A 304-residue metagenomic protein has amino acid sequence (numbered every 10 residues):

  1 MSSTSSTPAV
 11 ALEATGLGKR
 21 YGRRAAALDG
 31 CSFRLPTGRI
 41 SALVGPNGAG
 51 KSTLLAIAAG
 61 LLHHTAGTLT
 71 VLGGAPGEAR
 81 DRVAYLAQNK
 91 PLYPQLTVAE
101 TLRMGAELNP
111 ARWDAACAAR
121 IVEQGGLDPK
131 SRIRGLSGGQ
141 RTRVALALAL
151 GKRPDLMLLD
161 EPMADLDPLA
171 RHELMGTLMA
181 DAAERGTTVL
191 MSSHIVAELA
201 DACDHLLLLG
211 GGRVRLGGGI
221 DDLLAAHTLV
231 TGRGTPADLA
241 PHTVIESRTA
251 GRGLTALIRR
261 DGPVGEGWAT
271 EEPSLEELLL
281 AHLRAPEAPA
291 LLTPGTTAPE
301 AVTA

Functional and structural regions predicted by a protein language model:
M1-G38, A42: A short, flexible loop at the N-terminus of ABC-type nucleotide-binding domains that lies
V44-P46: The feature captures the beta-strand-to-loop junction immediately N-terminal to the Walker
A59: Helix-to-loop junction immediately C-terminal to a conserved catalytic motif
A66-A79: Conserved ABC transporter NBD signature motif
N89-V144: ABC-family P-loop ATPase nucleotide-binding domains
M157-E161, L166: Catalytic Walker B motif of ABC-type/P-loop ATPase nucleotide-binding domains
H172-I258: ABC transporter nucleotide-binding domain
